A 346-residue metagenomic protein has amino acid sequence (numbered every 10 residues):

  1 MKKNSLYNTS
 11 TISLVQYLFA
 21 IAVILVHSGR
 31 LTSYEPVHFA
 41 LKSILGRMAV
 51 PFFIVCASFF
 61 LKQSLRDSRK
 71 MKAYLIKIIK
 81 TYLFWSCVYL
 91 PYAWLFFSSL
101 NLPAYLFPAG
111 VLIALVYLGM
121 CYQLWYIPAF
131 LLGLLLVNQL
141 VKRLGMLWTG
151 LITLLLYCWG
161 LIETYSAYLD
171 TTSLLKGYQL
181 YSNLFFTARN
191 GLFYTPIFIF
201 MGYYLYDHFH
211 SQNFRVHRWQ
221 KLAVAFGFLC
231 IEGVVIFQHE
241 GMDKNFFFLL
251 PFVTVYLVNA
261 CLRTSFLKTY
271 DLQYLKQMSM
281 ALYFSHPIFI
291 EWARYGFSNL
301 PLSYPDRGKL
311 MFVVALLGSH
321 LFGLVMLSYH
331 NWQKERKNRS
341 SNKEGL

Functional and structural regions predicted by a protein language model:
M1-L346: Alpha-helical transmembrane segments and their immediate juxtamembrane cytosolic regions
